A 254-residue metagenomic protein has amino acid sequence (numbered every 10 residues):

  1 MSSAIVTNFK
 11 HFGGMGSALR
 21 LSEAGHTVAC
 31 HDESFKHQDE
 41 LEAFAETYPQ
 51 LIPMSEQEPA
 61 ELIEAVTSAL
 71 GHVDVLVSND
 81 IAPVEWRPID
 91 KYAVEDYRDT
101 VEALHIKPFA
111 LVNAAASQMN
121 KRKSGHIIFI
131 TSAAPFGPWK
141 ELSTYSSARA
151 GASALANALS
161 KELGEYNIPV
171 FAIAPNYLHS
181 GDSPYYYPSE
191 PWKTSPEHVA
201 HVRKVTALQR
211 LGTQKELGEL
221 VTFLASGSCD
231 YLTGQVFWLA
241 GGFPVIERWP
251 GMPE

Functional and structural regions predicted by a protein language model:
M1-A29: Canonical Rossmann dinucleotide-binding motif of NAD(H)/NADP(H)-dependent dehydrogenases/reductases, specifically
R87-I89, A93-V101, P188, H198 (+1 more regions): Substrate-binding pocket helix/loop in short-chain dehydrogenase/reductase
V112-N113, N157: A short, exposed helix-loop element centered on a Lys and neighboring polar residues
S117, K161-E165, D230: Alpha-helical segment proximal to the catalytic Tyr-Lys
I128-A152, A156-E165, Y177-L178: Catalytic loop of short-chain dehydrogenase/reductase
E165, Y177-V205, I246-E254: A glycine/serine/threonine-rich, flexible loop-to-helix segment that serves as the NAD(P) cofactor-binding "lid"
T222, T233-E254: Short C-terminal tail/terminal secondary-structure segment of NAD(P)H-dependent dehydrogenase/reductase domains
